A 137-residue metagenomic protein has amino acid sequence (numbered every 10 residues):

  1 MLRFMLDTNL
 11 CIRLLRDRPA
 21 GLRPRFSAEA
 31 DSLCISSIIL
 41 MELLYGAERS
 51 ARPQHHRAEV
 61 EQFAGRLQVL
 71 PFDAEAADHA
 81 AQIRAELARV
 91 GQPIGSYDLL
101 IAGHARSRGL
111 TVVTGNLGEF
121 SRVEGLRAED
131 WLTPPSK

Functional and structural regions predicted by a protein language model:
M1, A102, R106-K137: Acidic, PIN/NYN-like endoribonuclease modules and their adjacent C-terminal/linker elements
M1-I35, A47-A64, P135-K137: Short, well-structured N-terminal submotif of metal-dependent ribonuclease cores
L2, A58, R66-G115: Active-site neighborhoods of divalent-metal-dependent phosphate/nucleic-acid chemistry enzymes
D7-T8, L43, A80, A105 (+1 more regions): Generic structural signal for small/hydrophobic residues in well-ordered secondary structure, especially within
L10-C11, I39, A76, I101 (+1 more regions): Alpha-helix capping/helix-boundary segments
C11-I12, M41-L44, L70, S121 (+1 more regions): Nucleotide phosphate-binding site architecture
D17-R18, R25, G46, I83 (+2 more regions): Residue-level signal for well-ordered alpha-helical positions
